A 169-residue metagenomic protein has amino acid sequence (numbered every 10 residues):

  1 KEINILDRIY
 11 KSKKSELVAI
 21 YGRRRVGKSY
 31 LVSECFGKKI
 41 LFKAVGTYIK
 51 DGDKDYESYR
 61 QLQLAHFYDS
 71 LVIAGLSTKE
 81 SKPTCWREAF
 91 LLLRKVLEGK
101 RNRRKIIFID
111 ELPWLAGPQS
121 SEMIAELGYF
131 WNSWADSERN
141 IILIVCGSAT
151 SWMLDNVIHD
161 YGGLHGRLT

Functional and structural regions predicted by a protein language model:
K1-T169: Phosphate-binding site recognition
